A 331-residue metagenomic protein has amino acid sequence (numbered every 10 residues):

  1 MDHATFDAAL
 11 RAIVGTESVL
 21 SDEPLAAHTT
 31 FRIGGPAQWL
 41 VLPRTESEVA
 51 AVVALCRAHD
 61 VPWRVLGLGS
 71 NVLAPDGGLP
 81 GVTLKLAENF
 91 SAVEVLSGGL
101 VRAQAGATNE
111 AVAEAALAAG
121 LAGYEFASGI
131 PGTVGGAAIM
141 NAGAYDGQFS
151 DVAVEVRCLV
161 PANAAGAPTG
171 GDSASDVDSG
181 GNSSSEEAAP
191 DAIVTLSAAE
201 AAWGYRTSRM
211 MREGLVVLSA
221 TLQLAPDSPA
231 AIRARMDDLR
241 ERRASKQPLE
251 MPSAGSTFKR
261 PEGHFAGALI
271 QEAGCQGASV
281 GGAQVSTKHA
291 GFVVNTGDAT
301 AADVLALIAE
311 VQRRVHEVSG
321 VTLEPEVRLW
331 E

Functional and structural regions predicted by a protein language model:
D2-A138, A144, N182: Anion-binding (especially nucleotide phosphate/pyrophosphate-binding) glycine-rich loop and adjoining beta-alpha core
D2-L10, E48, V52, T108-V112 (+9 more regions): General structural feature for long, well-ordered alpha-helical segments within catalytic domains of soluble enzymes
L20-S21, A27-T30, V72, V160-A306 (+2 more regions): Phosphate/pyrophosphate- and phosphate-bearing ligand-binding catalytic cores of soluble enzymes
P80-V82, V154, L218: Change "...and in nucleic-acid phosphodiester-cleaving endonucleases..." to "...and in nucleic-acid processing enzymes
S91-E94, V154-L159: Short polybasic amphipathic segments
R102, E155-R157, S219-T221: Beta-strand secondary-structure signal
A142-D146, L224: Core subunits and conserved enzymes of cellular information-processing and envelope-translocation systems across
D146-G147, P248: Short Gly/Pro-enriched turn/cap motifs at secondary-structure boundaries
